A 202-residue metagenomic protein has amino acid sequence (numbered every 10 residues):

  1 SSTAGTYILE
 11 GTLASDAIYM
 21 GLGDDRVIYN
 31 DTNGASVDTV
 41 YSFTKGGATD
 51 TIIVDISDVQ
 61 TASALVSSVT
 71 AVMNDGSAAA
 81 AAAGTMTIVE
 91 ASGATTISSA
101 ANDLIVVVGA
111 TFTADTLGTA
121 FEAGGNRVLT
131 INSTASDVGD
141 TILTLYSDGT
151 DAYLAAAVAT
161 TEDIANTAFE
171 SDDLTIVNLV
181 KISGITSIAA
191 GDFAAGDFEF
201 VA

Functional and structural regions predicted by a protein language model:
S1-T95: Acidic, glycine-rich calcium-binding repeat modules characteristic of RTX/beta-roll and related beta-solenoid repeat
G84-A202: Low-complexity acidic/polar repeat-biased segments
